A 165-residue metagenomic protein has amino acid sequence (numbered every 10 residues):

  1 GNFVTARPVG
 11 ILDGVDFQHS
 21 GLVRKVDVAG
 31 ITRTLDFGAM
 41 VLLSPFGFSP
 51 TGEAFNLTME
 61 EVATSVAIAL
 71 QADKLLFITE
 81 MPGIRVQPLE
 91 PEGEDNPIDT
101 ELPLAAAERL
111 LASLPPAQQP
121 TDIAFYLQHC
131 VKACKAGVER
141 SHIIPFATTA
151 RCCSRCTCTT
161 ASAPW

Functional and structural regions predicted by a protein language model:
G1-R140, F146-A147: Nucleotide/pyrophosphate-binding catalytic subdomain
T148-A150, C158: Terminal amphipathic helices with adjacent charged low-complexity linkers/tails
T157, A161-W165: Long, charged amphipathic helices and adjacent flexible linkers at domain junctions
